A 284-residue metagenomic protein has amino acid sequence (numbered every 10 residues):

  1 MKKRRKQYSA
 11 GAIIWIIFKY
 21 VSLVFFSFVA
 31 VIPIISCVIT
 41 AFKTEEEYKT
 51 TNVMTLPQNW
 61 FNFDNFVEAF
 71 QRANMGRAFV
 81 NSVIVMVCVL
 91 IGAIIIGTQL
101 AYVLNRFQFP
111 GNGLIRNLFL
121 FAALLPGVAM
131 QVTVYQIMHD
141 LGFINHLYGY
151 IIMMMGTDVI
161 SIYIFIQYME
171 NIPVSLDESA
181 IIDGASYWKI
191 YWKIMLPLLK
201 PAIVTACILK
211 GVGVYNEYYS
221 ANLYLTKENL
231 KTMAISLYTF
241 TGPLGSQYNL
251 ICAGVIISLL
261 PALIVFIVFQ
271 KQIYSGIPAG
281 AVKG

Functional and structural regions predicted by a protein language model:
M1-R5: N-terminal Lys/Arg-rich, disordered targeting/topogenic segments
K6-G11, W15-G284: A structural signal for multi-pass alpha-helical bundles of membrane permease subunits that mediate small-molecule
